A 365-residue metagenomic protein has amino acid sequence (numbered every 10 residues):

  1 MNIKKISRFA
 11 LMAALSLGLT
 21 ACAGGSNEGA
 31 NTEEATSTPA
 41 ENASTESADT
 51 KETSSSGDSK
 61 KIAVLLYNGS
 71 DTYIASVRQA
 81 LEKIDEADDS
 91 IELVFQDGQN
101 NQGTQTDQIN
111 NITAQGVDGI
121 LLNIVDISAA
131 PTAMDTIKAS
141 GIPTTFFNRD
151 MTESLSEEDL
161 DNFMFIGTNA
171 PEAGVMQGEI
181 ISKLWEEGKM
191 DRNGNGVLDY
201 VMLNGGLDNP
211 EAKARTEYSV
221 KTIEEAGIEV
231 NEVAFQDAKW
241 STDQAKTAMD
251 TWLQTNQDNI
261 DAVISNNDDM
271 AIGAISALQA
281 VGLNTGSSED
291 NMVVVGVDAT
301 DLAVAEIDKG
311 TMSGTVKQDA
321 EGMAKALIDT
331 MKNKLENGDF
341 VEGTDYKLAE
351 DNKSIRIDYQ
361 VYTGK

Functional and structural regions predicted by a protein language model:
G18-A21: C-terminal motif of bacterial Sec signal peptides marking the signal peptidase cleavage site
A23-N27: Bacterial signal peptide processing site
D58, G69, V197-L207, E211 (+1 more regions): Hinge/cleft segment of the Venus flytrap/periplasmic-binding protein
K60-D88, V94-Q108, Q115-V117, N123-I127 (+3 more regions): Extracytoplasmic "Venus flytrap"
Y73-A87, A173-Q177, P210-E229, Q244 (+2 more regions): Short, solvent-exposed amphipathic alpha-helices that sit in or adjacent to ligand/effector-binding or catalytic
Q105, M164-G196, A245, A299-A303 (+1 more regions): Hydrophobic alpha-helical segments within soluble ligand-binding/sensing domains
L122-A139, T144, S219, V233-V304: Hydrophobic alpha-helical
M134-E172, M190-V197, T300-D308, S313 (+1 more regions): Flexible loop/hinge segments that line or gate small-molecule binding clefts
